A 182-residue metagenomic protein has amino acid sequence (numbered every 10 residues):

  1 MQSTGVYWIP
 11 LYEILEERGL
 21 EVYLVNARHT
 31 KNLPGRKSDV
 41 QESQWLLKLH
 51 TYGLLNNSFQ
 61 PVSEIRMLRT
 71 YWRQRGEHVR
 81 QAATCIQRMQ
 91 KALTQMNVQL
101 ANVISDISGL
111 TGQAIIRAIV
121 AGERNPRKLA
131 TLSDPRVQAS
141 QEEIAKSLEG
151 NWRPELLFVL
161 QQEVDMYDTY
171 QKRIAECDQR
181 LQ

Functional and structural regions predicted by a protein language model:
M1-Q182: A detector of single, family-specific signature residues that are central to catalytic or substrate-handling motifs
